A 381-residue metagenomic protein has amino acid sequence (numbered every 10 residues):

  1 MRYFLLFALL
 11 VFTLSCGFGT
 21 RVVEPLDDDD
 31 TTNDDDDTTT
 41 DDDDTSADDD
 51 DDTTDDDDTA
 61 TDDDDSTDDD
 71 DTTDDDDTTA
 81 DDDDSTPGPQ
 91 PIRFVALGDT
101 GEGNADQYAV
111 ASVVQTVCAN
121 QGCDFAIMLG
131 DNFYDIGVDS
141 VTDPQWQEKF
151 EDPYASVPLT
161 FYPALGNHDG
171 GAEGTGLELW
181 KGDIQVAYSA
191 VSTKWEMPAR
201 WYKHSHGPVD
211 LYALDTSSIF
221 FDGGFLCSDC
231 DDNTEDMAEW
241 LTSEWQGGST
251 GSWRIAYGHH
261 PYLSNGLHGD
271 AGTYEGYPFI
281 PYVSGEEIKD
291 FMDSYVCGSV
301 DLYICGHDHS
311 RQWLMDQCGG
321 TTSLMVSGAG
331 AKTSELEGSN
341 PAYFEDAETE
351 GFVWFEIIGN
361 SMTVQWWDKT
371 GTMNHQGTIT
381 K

Functional and structural regions predicted by a protein language model:
R2-V22: Sec-dependent N-terminal signal peptides
C16-G88: Ser/Thr-rich, Pro/Gly/Ala-heavy low-complexity intrinsically disordered linkers and tails of secreted extracellular
T86-P144, N265: N-terminal active-site segment of His-dependent metallophosphoesterases
F94-A96, A126-M128, P163, A256 (+1 more regions): Residue-level marker for buried hydrophobic side chains located in beta-strands that build the well-ordered beta-sheet
G98-D99, G130-D131, L214, G258 (+1 more regions): Active-site flanking residues adjacent to catalytic metal/cofactor-binding acidic residues
Y134-R254, H268-L302, D308-I358: Extended active-site neighborhood of metal-dependent phosphoesterases/phosphodiesterases
P261-L267: Beta-propeller domains
F344-K381: A short C-terminal boundary segment appended to hydrolase-like catalytic domains
